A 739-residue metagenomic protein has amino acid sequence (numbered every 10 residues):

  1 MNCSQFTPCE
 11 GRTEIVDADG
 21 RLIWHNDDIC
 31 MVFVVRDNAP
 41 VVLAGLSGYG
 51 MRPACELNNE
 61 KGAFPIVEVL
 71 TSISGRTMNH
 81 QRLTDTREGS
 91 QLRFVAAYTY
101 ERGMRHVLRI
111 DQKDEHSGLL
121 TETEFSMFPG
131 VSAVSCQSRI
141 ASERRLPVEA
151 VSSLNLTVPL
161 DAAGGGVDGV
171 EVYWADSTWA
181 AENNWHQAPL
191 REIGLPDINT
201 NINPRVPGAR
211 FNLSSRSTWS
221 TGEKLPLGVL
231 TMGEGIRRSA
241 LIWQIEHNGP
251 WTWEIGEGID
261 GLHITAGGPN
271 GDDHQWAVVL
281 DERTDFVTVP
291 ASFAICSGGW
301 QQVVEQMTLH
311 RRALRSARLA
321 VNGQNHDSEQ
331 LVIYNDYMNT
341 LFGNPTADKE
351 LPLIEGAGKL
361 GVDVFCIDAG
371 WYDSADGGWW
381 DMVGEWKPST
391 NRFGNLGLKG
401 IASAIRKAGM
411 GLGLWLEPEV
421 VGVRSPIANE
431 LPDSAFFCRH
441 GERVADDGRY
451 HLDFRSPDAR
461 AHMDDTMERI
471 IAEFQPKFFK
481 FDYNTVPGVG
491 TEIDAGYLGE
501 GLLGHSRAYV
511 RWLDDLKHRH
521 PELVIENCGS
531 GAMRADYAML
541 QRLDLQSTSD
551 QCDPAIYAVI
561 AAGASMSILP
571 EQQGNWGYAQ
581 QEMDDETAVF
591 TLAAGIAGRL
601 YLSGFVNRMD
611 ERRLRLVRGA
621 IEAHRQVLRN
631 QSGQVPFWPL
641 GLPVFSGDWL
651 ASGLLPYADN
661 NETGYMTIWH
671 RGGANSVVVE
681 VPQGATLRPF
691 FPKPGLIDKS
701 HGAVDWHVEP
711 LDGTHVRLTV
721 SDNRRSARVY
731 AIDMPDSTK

Functional and structural regions predicted by a protein language model:
N2-D37, V41-G256, H274, R688-V708: Polysaccharide-binding surfaces and accessory modules of carbohydrate-active proteins
N26-D27, A54, Y509-M734: Active-site-proximal substrate-binding groove within the catalytic cores of carbohydrate-active enzymes
D28, V278-S297, R725-I732: Short Pro-Gly-centered flexible turn/kink motifs
S138, A369, D373, S403-K407 (+3 more regions): Active-site and adjacent substrate-binding regions of carbohydrate-active enzymes
L262-D272: Short, structured beta-strand/loop micro-motifs enriched in basic residues and often containing a Trp
A294-L331: Terminal connector regions
I295, G299-W300, T340-G343, W371-D376 (+7 more regions): Flexible loop/turn segments at secondary-structure boundaries
N325-D465, F478: Aromatic-lined carbohydrate-binding/catalytic grooves of carbohydrate-active enzymes
